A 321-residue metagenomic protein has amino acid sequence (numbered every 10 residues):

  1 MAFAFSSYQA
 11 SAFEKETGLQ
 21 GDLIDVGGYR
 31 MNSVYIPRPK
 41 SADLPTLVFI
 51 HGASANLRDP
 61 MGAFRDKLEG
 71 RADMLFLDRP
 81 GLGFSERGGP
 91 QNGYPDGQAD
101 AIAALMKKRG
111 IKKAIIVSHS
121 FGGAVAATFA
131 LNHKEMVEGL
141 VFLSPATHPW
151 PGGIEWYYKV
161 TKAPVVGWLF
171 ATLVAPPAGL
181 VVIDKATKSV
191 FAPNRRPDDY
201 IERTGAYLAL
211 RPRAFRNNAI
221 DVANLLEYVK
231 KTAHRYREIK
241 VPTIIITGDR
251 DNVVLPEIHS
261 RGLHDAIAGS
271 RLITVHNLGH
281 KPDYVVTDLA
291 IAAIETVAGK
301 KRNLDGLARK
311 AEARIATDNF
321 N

Functional and structural regions predicted by a protein language model:
V34-I36, F76-V117: Active-site loop/oxyanion-hole signature of alpha/beta-hydrolase fold enzymes
I36-F84: Conserved HGGG/HGGXW glycine-rich cap/lid loop of the alpha/beta-hydrolase fold
L131, L140-A171: Flexible "cap/lid" loop of the alpha/beta hydrolase fold
A175-R237: Conserved alpha/beta-hydrolase catalytic His-Asp/Glu region
T232, P256-L263: Short alpha-helix in the alpha/beta-hydrolase fold that links the catalytic acid
I239, I245-T247: Short beta-strand/loop motif that positions the catalytic acidic residue of the alpha/beta-hydrolase fold
R250-V254, H280: Acidic catalytic loop of the alpha/beta-hydrolase fold
G269-N321: Catalytic active-site module of serine/aspartate enzymes centered on a nucleophile-bearing elbow/loop
